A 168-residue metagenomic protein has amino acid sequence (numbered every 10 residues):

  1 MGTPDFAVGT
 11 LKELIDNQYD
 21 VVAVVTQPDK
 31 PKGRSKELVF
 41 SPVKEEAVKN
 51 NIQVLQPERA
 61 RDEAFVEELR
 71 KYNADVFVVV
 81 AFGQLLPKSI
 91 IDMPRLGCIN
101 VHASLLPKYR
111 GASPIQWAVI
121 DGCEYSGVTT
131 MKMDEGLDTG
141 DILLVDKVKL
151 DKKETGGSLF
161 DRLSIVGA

Functional and structural regions predicted by a protein language model:
M1-R34: N-terminal Rossmann-like dinucleotide-binding module
T3-F6, E58-R61, F82-L85: Short beta->alpha connector loops
V8, K12-D16, V66-R70, K88: Amphipathic, non-transmembrane alpha-helical secondary structure
N17, Q27, V76-A168: Donor/substrate-binding cores of folate-linked one-carbon enzymes
D20, N51-Q53, G97: Conserved beta-strand segments of alpha/beta enzyme cores
A23, Q56, L143-L144: A structural microfeature
Q27, P31-N73: N-terminal glycine-/serine-/threonine-rich beta1-alpha1-beta2 phosphate-ribose binding loop of Rossmann-like
